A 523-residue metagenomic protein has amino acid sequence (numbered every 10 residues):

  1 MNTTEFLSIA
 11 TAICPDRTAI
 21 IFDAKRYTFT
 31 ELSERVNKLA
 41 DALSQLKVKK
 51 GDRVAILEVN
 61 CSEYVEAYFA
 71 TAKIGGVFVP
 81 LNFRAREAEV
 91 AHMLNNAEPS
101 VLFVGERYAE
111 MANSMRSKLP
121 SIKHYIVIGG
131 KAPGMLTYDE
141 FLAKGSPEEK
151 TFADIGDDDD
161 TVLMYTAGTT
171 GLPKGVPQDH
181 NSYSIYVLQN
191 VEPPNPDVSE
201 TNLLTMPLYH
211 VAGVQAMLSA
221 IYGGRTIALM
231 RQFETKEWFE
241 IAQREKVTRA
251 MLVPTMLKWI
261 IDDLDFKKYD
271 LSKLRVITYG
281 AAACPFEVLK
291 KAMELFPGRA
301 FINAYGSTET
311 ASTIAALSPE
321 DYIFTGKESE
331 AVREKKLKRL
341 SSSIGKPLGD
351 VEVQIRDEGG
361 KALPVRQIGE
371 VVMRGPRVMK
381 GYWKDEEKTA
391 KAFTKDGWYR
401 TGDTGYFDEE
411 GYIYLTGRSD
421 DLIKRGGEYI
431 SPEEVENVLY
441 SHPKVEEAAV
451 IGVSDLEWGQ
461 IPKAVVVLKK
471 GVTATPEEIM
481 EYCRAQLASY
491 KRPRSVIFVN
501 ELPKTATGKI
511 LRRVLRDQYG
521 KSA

Functional and structural regions predicted by a protein language model:
T3, S8, D16-C61, V65-F69 (+2 more regions): Conserved AMP-binding/adenylate-forming core of the ANL superfamily
S8, Q45-L46, K73-A143, K470: Structural core segment of the AMP-binding/adenylate-forming
P15, P133, S146-Y165, L172 (+3 more regions): Conserved pre-ATP/AMP-binding loop-to-beta segment of ANL
T28-T30, T161-I185: Conserved AMP-binding A3 loop
S33-K38, E148, D157, V176-D197 (+3 more regions): Conserved structural elements of the adenylate-forming
A85, A91, L102-V104, A242 (+8 more regions): AMP-binding/adenylate-forming catalytic core of the ANL superfamily
S184-T201, Y209-R249, D263, P319: Conserved AMP-binding/adenylation subdomain of ANL enzymes
Y222, V247-L252, I261-K338, E352 (+1 more regions): Gly/Ser/Thr-rich phosphate-binding loop
